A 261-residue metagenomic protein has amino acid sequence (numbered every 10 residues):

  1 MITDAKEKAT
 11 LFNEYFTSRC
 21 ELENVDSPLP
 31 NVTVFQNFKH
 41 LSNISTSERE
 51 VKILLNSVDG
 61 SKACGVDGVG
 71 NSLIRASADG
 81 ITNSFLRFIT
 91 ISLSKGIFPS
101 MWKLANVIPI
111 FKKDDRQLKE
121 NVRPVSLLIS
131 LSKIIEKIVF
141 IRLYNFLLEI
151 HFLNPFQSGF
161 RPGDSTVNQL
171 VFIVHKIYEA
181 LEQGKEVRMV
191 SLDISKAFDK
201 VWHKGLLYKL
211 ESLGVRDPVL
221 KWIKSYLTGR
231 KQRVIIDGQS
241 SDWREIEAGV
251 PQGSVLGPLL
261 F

Functional and structural regions predicted by a protein language model:
M1-N121, S126, S130-I134, S240 (+1 more regions): Surface-exposed loop/turn segments and immediately adjacent short secondary-structure elements within folded domains
Y15, R19, L54-S57, S72-L73 (+10 more regions): Alpha-helical recognition domains of nuclear gene-regulatory proteins
Y15-T17, E21, E120-H151, F172 (+2 more regions): Conserved pre-motif C helix in the palm subdomain of viral-like polymerases
E21, G60-A63, I74, A78 (+12 more regions): Short amphipathic alpha-helices and their capping/turn residues within compact interaction modules
E23-K52, I97, W102-N106, N145-L192 (+6 more regions): Active-site-proximal segment of RNA-dependent polymerases
G60-V69, L118-L127, N168-Y208, S212: Conserved catalytic palm subdomain of right-hand nucleotidyl-transferase polymerases, strongest for RNA-directed enzymes
I194-F261: Conserved polymerase palm-domain catalytic core
